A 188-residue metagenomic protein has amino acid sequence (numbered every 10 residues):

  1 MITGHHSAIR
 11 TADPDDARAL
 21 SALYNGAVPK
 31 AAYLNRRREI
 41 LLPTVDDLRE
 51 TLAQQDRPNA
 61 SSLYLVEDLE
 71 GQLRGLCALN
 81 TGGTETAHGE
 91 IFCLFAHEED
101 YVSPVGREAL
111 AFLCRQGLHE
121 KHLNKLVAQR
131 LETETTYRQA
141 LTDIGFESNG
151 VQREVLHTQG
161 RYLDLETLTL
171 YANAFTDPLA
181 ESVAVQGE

Functional and structural regions predicted by a protein language model:
M1-R49, A174-E188: A short, well-structured alpha-helix characteristic of acyl/acetyltransferase catalytic modules
A8, S61-S62, V151: Short loop/turn microsegments at loop-to-beta-strand junctions
D16, A140-Q152: Conserved acetyl-CoA-binding loop of GNAT-fold acetyltransferases
L41-E99, Y171: Acetyl-CoA-dependent GNAT
A96, V127-R138: Conserved beta-strand-loop-alpha-helix junction that forms the acyl-donor binding cleft
V102-Q116, Q139: Conserved acetyl-CoA-binding loop-helix of GNAT-fold acetyltransferases
V127-R130, E147-L163: Conserved catalytic-core motifs of GNAT/GCN5-like acyltransferases
E154-E188: C-terminal "cap" of GNAT-fold acetyltransferases
